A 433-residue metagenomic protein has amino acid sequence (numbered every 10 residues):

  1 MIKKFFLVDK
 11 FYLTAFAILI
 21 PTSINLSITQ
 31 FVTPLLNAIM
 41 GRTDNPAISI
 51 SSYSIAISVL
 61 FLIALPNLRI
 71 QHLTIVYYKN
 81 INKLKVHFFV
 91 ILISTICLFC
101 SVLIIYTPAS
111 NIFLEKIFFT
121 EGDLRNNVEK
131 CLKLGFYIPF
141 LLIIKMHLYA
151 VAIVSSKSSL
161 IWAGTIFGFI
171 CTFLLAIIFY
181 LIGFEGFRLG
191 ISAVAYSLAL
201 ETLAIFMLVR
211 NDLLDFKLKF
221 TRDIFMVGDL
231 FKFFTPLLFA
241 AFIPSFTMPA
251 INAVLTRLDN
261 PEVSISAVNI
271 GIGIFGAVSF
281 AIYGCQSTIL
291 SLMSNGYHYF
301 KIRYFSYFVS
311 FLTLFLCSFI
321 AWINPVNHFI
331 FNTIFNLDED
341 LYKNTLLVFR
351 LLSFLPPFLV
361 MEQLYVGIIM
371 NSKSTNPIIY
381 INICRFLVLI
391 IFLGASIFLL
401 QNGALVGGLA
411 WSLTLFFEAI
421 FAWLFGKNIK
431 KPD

Functional and structural regions predicted by a protein language model:
M1-I18, N126, I191-V194, A199 (+2 more regions): Interhelical loop/hinge segments that connect adjacent transmembrane helices in multipass membrane
I20-H72, I138, T235-S291, L316-C317 (+2 more regions): Transmembrane helix-bundle signature of multi-pass secondary active exporters and lipid flippases
A47, I81, V154-S155, G183-F184 (+2 more regions): Helix-loop interface residues and adjacent transmembrane-helix termini in multi-pass membrane transporters, primarily
S52-S101, K145-V154, V268-I320, E362-M370 (+1 more regions): Small-residue-rich hydrophobic transmembrane alpha-helices
C97-N211, C384: Hydrophobic transmembrane helix module of multi-pass membrane transport proteins
C100-E129, L316-L346: Short membrane-interface helical motifs at transmembrane helix boundaries in multi-pass membrane transporters
G122-L148, V278, E339-Y365: Alpha-helical transmembrane segments of multi-pass membrane proteins
F169-T202, F386-I420, L424, N428: Membrane-interface helix-loop junctions in multi-pass transport and translocation proteins
